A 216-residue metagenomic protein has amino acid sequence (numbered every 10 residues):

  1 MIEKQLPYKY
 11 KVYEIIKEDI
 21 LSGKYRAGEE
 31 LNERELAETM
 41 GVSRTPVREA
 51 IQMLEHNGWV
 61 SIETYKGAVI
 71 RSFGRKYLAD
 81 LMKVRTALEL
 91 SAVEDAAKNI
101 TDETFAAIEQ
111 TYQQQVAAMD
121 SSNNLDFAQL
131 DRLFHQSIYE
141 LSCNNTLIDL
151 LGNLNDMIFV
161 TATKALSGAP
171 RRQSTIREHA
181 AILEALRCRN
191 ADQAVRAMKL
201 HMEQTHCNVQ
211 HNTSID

Functional and structural regions predicted by a protein language model:
M1-E3, A191-D216: C-terminal effector-binding regulatory domain of bacterial HTH transcription factors
M1-E94, K98, T104, E140 (+1 more regions): Short linear motifs at protein or domain termini
P7, F105-A106, P170-Q173: Short helix-capping and inter-helix turn/linker motifs at the boundaries of alpha-helical repeat units
K9, K17, N32, L78 (+7 more regions): Alpha-helical structural signal
Y65, L88, Q110, S174-R177: Alpha-helix N-cap/N′ positions at the starts of helices
G74-R75, T161-A165: Short alpha-helical transmembrane interface motifs in multi-pass membrane proteins
L81, V93, K98-T163, R177-A185 (+2 more regions): Conserved amphipathic alpha-helical segments that form helical-bundle/coiled-coil interaction surfaces
